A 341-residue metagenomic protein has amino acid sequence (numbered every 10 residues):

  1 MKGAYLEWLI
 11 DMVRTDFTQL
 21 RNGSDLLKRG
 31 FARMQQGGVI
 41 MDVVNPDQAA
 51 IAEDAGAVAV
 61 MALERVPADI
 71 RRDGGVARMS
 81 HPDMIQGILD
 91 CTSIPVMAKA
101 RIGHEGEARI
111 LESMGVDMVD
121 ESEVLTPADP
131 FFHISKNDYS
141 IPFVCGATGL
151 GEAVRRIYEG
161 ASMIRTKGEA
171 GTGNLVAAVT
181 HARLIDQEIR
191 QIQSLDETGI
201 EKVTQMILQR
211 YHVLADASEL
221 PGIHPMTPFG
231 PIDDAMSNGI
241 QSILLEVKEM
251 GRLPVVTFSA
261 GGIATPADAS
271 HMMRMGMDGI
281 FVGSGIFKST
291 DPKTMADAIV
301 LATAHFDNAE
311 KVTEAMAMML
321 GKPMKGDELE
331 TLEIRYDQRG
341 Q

Functional and structural regions predicted by a protein language model:
D16-T18, N22-M318, M324-Q341: Alpha/beta enzyme core
